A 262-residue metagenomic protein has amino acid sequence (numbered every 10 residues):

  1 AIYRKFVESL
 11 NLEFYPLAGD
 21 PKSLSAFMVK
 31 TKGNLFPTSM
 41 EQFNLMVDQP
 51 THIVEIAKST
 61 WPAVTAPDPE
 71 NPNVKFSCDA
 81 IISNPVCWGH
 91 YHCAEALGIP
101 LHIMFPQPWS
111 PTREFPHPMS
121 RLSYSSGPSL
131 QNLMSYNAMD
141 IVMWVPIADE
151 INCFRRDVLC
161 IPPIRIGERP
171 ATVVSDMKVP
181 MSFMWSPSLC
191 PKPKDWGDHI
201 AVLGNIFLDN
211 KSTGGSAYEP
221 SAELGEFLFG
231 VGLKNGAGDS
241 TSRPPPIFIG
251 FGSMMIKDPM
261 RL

Functional and structural regions predicted by a protein language model:
I2-P246, F251-R261: Nucleotide-sugar-dependent glycosyltransferase catalytic domains
